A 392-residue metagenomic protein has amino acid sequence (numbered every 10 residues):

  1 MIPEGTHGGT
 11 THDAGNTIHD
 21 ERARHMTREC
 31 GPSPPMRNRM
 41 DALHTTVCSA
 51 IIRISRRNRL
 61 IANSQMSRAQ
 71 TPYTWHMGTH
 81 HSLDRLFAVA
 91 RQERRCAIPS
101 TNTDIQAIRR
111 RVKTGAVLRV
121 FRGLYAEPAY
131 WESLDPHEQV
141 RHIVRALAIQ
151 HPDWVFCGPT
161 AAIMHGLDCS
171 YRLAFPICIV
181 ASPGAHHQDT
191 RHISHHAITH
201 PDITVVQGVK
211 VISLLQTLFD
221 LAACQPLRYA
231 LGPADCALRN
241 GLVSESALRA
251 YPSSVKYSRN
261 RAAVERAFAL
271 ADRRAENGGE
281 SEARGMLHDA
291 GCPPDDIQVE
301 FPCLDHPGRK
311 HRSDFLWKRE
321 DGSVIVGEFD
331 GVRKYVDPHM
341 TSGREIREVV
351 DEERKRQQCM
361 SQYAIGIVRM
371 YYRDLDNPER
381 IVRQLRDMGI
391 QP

Functional and structural regions predicted by a protein language model:
I2-G8, T17, E21, T27-G31 (+2 more regions): Short gly/ser-rich loop at a beta-strand->alpha-helix junction or flexible surface loop bordering the NTP-binding
R85, S100-T103, L238-P392: Surface segments flanking catalytic/ligand-binding clefts of nucleic-acid enzymes
